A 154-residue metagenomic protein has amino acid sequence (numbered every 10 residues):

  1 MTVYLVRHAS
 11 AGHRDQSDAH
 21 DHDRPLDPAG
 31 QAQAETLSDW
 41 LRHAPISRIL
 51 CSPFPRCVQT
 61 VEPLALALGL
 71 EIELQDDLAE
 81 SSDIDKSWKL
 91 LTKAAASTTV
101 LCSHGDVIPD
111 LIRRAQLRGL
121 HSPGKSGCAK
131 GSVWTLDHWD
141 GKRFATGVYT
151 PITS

Functional and structural regions predicted by a protein language model:
T2-D85, L120-H121, C128-G131: Active-site-proximal alpha-helix that buttresses catalytic centers in soluble enzyme cores
V3-Y4, A95-D106: Generic beta-sheet signal
A11, V107-I108: Short active-site segment of divalent metal-dependent hydrolases/proteases that encodes the spacing between
H43-P45, K93-S97: Glycine-rich phosphate-binding loop signature in dinucleotide/nucleotide-binding domains
A67, K93, R114, R118: Active-site catalytic microenvironments for nucleophilic, acid-base chemistry
D83-A95: Internal catalytic or translocation cores that form aromatic/hydrophobic pockets or channels for amphipathic metabolites
L117-G147: Domain-level recognition of soluble alpha/beta enzyme cores, biased toward histidine phosphatases/phosphomutases
T146-S154: Short, solvent-exposed aromatic-acidic interface loops
